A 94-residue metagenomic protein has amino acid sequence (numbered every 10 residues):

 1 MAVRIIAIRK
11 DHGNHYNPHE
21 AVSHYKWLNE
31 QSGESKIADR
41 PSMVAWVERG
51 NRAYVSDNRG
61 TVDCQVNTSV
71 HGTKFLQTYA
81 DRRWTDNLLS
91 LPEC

Functional and structural regions predicted by a protein language model:
M1, I8-H12, S56-G60, A80-D81: Short, flexible beta-strand-to-coil junctions
M1-N29: Short, surface-exposed binding/anchoring microloops in extracellular/periplasmic proteins
Y16, L28, A38, T85-D86: Intrinsic-disorder/low-complexity regions
N29-Q65, T73: Eukaryote-biased intrinsically disordered, low-complexity acidic regions enriched in Ser/Thr/Pro
D57-C94: Short, compact, well-ordered microdomains
